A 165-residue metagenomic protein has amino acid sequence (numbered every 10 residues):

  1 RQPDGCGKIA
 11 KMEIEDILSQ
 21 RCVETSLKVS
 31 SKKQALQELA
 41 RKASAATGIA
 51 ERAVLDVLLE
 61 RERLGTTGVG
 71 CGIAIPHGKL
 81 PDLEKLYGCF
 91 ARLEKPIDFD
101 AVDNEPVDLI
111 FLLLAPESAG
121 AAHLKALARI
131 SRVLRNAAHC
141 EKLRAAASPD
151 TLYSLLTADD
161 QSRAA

Functional and structural regions predicted by a protein language model:
R1-A165: Cytosolic covalent-transfer regions centered on His/Cys nucleophiles that carry phosphoryl or persulfide groups
